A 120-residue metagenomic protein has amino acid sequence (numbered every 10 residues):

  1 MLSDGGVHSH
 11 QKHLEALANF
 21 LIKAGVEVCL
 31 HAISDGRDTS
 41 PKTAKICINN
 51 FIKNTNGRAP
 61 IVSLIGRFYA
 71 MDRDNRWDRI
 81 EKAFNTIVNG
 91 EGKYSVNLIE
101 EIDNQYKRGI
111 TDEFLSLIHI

Functional and structural regions predicted by a protein language model:
M1-F20, A24-N50: Active-site histidine-anchored catalytic micro-motif
N19, F51, N104-R108: Short, surface-exposed, charged/polar-biased interaction segments
V26, N56-G57: Short glycine/proline-enriched coil/turn segments at helix->beta-strand junctions
A44-C47, G57, I61: Extended, well-ordered alpha-helical scaffold/bundle regions in very large, multi-domain proteins
I48, I52-T55, R76: Von Willebrand factor A/integrin I-like adhesion domains
P60-G109, E113: Polar, glycine-rich mid-to-C-terminal structural blocks that act as macromolecule-binding/assembly scaffolds
I118-I120: Conserved small/polar residues in nucleotide/adenosyl-binding loops
